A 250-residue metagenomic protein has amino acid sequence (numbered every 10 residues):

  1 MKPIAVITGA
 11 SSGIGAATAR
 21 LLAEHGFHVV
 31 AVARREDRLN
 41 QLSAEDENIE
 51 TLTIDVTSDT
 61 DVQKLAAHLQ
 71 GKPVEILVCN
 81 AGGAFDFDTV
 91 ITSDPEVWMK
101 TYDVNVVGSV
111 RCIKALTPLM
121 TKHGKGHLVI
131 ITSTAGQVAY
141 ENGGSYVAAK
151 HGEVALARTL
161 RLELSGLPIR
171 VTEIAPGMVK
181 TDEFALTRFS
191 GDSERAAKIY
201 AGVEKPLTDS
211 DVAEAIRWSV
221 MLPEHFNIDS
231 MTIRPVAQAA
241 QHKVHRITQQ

Functional and structural regions predicted by a protein language model:
S11-S12: Conserved glycine-rich cofactor-binding loop
H25-N40: Conserved glycine-rich Rossmann-like NAD(P)H-binding loop of the short-chain dehydrogenase/reductase
D88-V90, D94-M99: Substrate-binding pocket helix/loop in short-chain dehydrogenase/reductase
I113, A149: Active-site helix of classical SDR
P118, L162-S165: Alpha-helical segment proximal to the catalytic Tyr-Lys
S133: Residue(s) in the substrate-gating loop at a strand-loop-helix junction that position the organic substrate next
E173-I174, S193-H242: C-terminal helical subdomain
